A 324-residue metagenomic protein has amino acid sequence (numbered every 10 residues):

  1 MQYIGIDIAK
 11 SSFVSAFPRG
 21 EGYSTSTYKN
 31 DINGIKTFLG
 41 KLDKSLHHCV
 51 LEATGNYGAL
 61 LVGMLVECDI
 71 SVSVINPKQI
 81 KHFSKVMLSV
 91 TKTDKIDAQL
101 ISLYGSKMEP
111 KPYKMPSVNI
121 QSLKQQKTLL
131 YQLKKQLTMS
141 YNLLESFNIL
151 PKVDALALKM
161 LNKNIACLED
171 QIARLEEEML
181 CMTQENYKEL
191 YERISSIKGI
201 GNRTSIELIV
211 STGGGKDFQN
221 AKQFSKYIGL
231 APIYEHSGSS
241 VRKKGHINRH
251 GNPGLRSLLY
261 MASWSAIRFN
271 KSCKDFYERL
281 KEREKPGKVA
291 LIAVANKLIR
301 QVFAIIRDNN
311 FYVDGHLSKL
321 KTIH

Functional and structural regions predicted by a protein language model:
M1-P18, I101: Gly/Thr-rich phosphate-binding beta-strand-loop-beta motif of the actin/hexokinase/Hsp70
K10, G55, Q79, V210: Short, glycine/acidic-enriched loop or turn micro-motifs at the edges of active sites
E21-H48: Nucleic-acid-processing active sites and adjacent nucleic-acid-binding tracks, predominantly divalent metal-dependent
T25, T37, L208-R283, G287 (+1 more regions): Phosphate-backbone recognition surface of nucleic-acid-processing proteins
H47-Y57: Short glycine-rich phosphate-binding loop at a beta-alpha junction
V74-R193: Long, charge-rich intrinsically disordered scaffolds of nucleic-acid metabolism proteins
Y191-G213, F224: Helix-hairpin-helix
S272-H324: Acidic, carboxylate-rich catalytic segments that either coordinate divalent cations
